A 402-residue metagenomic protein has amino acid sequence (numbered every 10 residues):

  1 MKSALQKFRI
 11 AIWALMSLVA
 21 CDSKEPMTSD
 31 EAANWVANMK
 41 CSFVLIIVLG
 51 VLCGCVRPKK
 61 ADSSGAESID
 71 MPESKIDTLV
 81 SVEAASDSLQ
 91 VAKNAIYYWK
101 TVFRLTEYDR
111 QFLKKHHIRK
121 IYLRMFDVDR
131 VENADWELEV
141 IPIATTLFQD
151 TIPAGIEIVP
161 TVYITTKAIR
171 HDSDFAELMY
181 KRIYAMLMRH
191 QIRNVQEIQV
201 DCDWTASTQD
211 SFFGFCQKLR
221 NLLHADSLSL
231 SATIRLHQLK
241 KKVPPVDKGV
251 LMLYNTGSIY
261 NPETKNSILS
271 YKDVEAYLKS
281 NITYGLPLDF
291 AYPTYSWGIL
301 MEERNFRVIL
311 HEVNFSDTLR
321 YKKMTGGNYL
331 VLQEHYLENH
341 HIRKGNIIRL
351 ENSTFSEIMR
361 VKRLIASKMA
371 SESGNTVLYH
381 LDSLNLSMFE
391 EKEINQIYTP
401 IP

Functional and structural regions predicted by a protein language model:
V19-A20, L52-G54: C-terminal motif of bacterial Sec signal peptides marking the signal peptidase cleavage site
D22-K24, V56-K59: Bacterial signal peptide processing site
D87-W99, D127-L251: Chitinase-like catalytic core of GlcNAc-active glycosidases
F103-L113, F175-M188, E357-I365: Short, acidic/polar
E107-D129, H190-Q191: Catalytic domains of carbohydrate-active enzymes, especially glycoside hydrolases
D210, G214-N314: Substrate-binding surface in catalytic domains of secreted glycosidases
Y295, N305-P402: Substrate-binding cleft of secreted/luminal carbohydrate-active enzymes
